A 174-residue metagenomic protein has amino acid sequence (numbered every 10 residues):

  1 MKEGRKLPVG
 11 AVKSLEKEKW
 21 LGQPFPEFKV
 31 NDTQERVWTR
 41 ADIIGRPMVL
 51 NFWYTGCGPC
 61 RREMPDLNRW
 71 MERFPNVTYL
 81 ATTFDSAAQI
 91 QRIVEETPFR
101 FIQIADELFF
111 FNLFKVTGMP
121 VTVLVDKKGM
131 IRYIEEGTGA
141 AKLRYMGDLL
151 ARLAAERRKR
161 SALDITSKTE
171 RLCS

Functional and structural regions predicted by a protein language model:
G4-R40: N-terminal "domain-start" segment that seeds a small globular fold
L7-K19, L124-S174: Thiol-/selenol-based redox modules, centered on thioredoxin-like and closely related oxidoreductase domains
R46-M48, W53-G56, S86, G118: Short pre-active-site segment immediately N-terminal to redox-active cysteine/selenocysteine motifs in thiol-based
F52-R69: Conserved redox-active cysteine motifs that mediate thiol-disulfide chemistry, especially di-cysteine Cys-X(1-2)-Cys
L80, V94-K128: Short, internal strand/loop/helix patches that form the active-site neighborhood or redox-interaction surface
Q89-R92: Acidic helix N-cap motif at the loop->helix transition within catalytic regions of sugar-transfer enzymes
